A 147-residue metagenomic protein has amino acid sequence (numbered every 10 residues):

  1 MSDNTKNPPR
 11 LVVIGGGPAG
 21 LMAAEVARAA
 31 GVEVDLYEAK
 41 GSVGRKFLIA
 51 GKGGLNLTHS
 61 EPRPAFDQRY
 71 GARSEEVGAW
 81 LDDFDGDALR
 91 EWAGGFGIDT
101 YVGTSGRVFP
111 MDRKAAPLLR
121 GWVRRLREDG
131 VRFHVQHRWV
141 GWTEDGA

Functional and structural regions predicted by a protein language model:
D3-A19, D35: Beta1/beta-strand and adjacent pyrophosphate-binding region of the FAD-binding site in flavoprotein oxidoreductases
V12-I14, R28-K52: Glycine-rich FAD pyrophosphate-binding loop
A19, A23-R28: Small-residue (primarily alanine) positions within well-ordered alpha-helices, especially packing/interaction faces
Y37-E38, V102, F133-V135: General beta-strand structural signal in soluble alpha/beta enzymes
G54-V102: Glycine-rich active-site loop/strand segments that organize a redox cofactor
V77-D85, T104-R124: Short beta-strand to alpha-helix junction loop
V135-G146: A conserved short coil-to-beta-strand element within the FAD-binding core of flavoproteins
